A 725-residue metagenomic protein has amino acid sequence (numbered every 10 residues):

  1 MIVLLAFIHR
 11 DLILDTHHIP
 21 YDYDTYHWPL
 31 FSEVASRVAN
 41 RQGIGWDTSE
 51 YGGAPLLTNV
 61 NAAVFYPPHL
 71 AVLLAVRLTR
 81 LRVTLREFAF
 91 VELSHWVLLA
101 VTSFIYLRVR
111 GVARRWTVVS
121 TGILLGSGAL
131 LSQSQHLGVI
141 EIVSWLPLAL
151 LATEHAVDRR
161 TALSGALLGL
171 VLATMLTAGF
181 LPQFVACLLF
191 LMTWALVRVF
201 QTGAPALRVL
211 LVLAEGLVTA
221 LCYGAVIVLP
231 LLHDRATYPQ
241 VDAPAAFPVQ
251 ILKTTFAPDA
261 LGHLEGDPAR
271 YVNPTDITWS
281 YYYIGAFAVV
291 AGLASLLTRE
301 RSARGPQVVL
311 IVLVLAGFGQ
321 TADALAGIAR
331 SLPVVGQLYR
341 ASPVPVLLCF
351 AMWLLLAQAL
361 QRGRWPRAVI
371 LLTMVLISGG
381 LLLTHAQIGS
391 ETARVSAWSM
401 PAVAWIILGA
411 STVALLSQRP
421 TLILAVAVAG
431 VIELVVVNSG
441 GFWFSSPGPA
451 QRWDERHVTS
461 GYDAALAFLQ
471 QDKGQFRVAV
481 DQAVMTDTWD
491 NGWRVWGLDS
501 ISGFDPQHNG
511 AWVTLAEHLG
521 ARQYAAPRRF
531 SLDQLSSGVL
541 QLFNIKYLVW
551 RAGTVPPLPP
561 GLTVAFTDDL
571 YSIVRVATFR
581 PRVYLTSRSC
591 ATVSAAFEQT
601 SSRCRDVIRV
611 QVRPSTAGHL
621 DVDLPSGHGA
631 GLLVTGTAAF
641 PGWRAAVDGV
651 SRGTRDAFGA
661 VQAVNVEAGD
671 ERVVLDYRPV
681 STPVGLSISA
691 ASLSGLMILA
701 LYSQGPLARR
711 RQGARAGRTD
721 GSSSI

Functional and structural regions predicted by a protein language model:
M1-N61, G224, L232-Y238, S446-P447 (+1 more regions): Hydrophobic alpha-helical membrane-insertion signals
F7-P147, Q250-W279, A645: Active-site lumenal/periplasmic loops and adjacent helix-entry segments of GT-C-fold, multi-pass membrane
H27, F597-R711, R715, D720: Active-site-proximal, structured, solvent-exposed surfaces of multi-pass membrane proteins that position macromolecular
W28-Q42, E50, L70, L217-L297 (+5 more regions): Periplasmic/ER-lumenal interhelical loops and adjacent helix-loop junctions in multi-pass membrane proteins
N61, A89-W96, I123-P147, T177-C187 (+3 more regions): Membrane-interface micro-motifs in multi-pass membrane enzymes
E92-R110, R114-F200, V212-L232, T237 (+2 more regions): Membrane-embedded helix bundles of polyisoprenyl
T121, S144, A156-G169, A173 (+6 more regions): Contiguous transmembrane helix-bundle modules in multi-pass membrane proteins
V428-I608, R613-D621, P625-H628, A638-F640 (+1 more regions): Extracytoplasmic
